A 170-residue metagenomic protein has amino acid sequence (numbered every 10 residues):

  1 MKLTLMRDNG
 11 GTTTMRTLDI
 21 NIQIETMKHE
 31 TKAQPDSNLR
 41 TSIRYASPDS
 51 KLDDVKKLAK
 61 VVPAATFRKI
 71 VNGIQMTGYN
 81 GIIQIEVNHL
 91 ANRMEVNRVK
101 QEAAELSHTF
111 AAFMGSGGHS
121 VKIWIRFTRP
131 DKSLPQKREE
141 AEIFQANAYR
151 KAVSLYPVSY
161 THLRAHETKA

Functional and structural regions predicted by a protein language model:
M1-G81: DNA replication initiation on ssDNA origins
G78-N80, S107, G118: Short connector loops at helix/strand junctions that flank enzyme active sites, especially segments positioning acidic
I85, F110-K137: Histidine-centered divalent-metal-coordination microenvironment in nucleic-acid enzymes
E86-E95: Short, surface-exposed ligand-recognition loops at beta-strand->loop->(often short) alpha-helix junctions that present
V99-E102, F127-Y160: Helical (often loop-to-helix) elements that flank the catalytic cores of nucleotide-handling enzymes
K100-F110: Conserved alpha/beta core surface patches that mediate binding of polyanionic ligands
T161-A170: Conserved small/polar residues in nucleotide/adenosyl-binding loops
